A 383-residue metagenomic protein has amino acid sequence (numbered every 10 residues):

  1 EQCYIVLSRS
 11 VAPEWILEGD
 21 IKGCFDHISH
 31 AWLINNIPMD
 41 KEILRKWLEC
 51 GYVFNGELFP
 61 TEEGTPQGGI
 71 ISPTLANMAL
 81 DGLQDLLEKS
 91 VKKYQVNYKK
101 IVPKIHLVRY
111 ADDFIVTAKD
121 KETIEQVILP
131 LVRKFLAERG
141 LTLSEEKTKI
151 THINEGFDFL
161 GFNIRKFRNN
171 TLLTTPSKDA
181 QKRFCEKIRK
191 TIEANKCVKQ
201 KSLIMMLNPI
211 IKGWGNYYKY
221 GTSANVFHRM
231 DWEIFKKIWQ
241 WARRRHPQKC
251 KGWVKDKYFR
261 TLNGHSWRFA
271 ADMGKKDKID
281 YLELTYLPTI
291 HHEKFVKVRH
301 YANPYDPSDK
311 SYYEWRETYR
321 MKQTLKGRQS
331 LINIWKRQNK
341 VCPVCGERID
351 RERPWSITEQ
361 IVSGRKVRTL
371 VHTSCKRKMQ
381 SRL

Functional and structural regions predicted by a protein language model:
E1-G156, K340: Conserved polymerase palm-domain catalytic core
R45-P60, M205-P209, Y312-Y319: Active-site-adjacent bridging/hinge elements
E49, R139-M205, P209-W214: A conserved non-catalytic segment of reverse transcriptases and RNA-directed RNA polymerases corresponding to the late
K199, L203-R260: Non-catalytic, peripheral interaction segments enriched in hydrophobic/basic residues
E233-K237, A242-S330, V341: Extended C-terminal regions of large enzymes
K326-N333, I357-S363: Short, intrinsically disordered, charge-biased short linear motifs at domain edges
W335-V341, R365-R368: Short metal-coordination and nucleic-acid-contact micro-motifs, chiefly zinc-binding Cys/His arrays
E347-L383: Histidine-centered nuclease catalytic patch
